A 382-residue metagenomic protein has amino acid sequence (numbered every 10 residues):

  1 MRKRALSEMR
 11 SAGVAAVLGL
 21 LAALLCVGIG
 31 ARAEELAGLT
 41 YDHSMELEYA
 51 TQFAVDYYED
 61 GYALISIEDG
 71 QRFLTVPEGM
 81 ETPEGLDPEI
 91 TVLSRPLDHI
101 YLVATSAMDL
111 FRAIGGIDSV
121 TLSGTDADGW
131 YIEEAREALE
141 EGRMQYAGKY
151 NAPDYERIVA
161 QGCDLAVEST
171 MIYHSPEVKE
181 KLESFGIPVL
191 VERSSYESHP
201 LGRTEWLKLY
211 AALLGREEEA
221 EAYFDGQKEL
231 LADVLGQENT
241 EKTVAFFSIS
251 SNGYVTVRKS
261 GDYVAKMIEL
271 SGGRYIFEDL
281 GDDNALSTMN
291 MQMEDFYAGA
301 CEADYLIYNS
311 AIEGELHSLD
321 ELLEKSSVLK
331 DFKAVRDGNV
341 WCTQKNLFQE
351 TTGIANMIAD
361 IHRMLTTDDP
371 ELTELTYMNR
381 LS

Functional and structural regions predicted by a protein language model:
M1-E34: Gram-positive cell-envelope targeting signals
I29-M108, E219-F246, D369-S382: Bacterial Sec-exported substrate-binding components of ABC uptake systems
E34, E197-G226, Y305-S382: Structured C-terminal subdomain patch of bacterial secreted/periplasmic proteins
A63-D69, F73-V159, L165-M171: A short, structured surface patch at a secondary-structure boundary
S94, G148-P153, S169-P176, E197-T204 (+6 more regions): Soluble non-cytosolic domains of exported or imported proteins
D98, S106-M108, S123-E134, H174-E177 (+2 more regions): Extracytoplasmic ligand-binding site segments that recognize negatively charged/polar headgroups
H99-L102, S119-S123, L165-S169, V189-E192 (+5 more regions): Structural recognition of the beta-strand scaffold that forms the well-ordered cores of secreted hydrolase catalytic
G236-H317: Flexible, glycine-rich surface segments
